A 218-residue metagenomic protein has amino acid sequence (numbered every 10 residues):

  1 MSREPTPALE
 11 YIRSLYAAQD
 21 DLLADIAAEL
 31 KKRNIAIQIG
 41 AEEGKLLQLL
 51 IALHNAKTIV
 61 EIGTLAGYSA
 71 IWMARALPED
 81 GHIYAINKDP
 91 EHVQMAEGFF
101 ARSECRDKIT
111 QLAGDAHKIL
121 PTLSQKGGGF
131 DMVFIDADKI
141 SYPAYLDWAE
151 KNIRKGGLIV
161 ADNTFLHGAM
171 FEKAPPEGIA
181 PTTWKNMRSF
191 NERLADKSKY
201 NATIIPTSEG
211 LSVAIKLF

Functional and structural regions predicted by a protein language model:
M1-M132, K139-V160, T164-F218: A short alpha-helical cap/connector motif
